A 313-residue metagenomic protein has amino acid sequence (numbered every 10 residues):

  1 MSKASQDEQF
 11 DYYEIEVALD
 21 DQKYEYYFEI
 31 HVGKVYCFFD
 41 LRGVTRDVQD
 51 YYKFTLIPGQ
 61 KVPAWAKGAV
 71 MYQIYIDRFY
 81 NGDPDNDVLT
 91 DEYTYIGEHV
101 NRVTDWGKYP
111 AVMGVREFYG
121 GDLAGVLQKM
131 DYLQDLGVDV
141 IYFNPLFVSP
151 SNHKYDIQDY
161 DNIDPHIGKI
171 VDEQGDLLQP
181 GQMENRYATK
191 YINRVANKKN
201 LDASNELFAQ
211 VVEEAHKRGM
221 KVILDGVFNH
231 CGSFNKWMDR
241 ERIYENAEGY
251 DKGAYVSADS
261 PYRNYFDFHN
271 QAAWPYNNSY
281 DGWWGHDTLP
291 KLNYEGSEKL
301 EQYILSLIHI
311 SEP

Functional and structural regions predicted by a protein language model:
S2-Q73, F79-H99, D105: The feature marks proteins involved in alpha-glucan
Y12, L56, N144, P275-Y276: Short secondary-structure boundary micro-motifs
I76-D139, L146-L307: Substrate-binding/active-site clefts of carbohydrate-active enzymes
I308-P313: Conserved small/polar residues in nucleotide/adenosyl-binding loops
